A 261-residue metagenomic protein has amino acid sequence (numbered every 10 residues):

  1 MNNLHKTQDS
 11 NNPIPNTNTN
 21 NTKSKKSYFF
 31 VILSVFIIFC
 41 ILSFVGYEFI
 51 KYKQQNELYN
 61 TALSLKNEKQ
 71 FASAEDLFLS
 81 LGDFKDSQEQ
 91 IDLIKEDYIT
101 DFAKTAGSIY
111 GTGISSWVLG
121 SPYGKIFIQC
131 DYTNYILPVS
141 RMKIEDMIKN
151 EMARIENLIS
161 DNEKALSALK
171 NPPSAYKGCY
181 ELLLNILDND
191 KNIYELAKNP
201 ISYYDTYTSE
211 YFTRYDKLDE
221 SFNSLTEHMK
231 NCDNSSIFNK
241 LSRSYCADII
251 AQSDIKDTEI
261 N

Functional and structural regions predicted by a protein language model:
M1-N21: N-terminal targeting leaders characterized by basic, low-complexity, disordered sequences that direct proteins
V31-V45: Hydrophobic membrane-insertion alpha-helices, especially the h-region of bacterial N-terminal signal peptides
Y52-K66: Alpha-helical tetratricopeptide repeat
K53, L81, L93-I94: TPR/TPR-like alpha-solenoid repeats
K85-Y98: TPR/TPR-like alpha-solenoid helical repeat scaffolds
Y98-E151, L182-I186, N192-N261: C-terminal amphipathic alpha-helix
